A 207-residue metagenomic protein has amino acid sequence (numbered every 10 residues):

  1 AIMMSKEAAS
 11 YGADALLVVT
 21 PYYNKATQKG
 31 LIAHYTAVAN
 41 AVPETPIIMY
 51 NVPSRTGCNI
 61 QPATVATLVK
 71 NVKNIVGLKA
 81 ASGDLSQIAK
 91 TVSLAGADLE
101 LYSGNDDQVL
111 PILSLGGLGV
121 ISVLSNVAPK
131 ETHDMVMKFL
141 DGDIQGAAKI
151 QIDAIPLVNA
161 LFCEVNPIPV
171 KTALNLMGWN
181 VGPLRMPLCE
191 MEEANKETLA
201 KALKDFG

Functional and structural regions predicted by a protein language model:
A1-N59: Active-site beta->alpha loop and helix N-cap motifs at the rims of alpha/beta catalytic domains
M3, A33, A63, S86 (+1 more regions): Short, contiguous clusters of charged residues that form electrostatic/catalytic patches at enzyme active sites, used
K6, T36, I152-I155, K204: Solvent-exposed alpha-helix faces
T20-K29, L140-D143, R185-L188: Glycine-rich tight-turn/loop motif centered on a GG-T
A39-P43, V52-F162: Catalytic alpha/beta core domains of metabolic enzymes, predominantly
L161, V165-G207: C-terminal extensions of enzymes
